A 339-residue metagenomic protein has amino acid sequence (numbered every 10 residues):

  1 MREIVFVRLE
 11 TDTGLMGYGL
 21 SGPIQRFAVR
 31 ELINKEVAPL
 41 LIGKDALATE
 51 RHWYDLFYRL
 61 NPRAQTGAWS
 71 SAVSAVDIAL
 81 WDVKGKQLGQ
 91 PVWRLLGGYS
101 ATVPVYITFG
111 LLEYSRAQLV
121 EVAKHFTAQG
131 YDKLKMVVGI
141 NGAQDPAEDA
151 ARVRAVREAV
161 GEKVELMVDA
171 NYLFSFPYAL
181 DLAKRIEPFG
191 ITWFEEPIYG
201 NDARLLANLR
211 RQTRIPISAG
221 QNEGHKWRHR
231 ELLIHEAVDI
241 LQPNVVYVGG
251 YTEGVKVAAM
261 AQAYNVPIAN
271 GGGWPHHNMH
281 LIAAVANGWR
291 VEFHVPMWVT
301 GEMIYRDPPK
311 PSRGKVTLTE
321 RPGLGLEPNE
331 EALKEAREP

Functional and structural regions predicted by a protein language model:
M1-R8: Short, Gly/Pro- and small/polar-rich lid/capping loops
E10-Q87: Metal- or metallocofactor-binding catalytic centers and their adjacent structured scaffolds across diverse enzyme
G14, V37, V76, G89 (+7 more regions): Conserved, mostly hydrophobic/aromatic
S21, I107-F109, M136-V138, V168-Y172 (+6 more regions): A cross-domain feature marking catalytic cores of carbohydrate-active enzymes and several ubiquitous metabolic/repair
D77-L111: Glycine-rich, aromatic-flanked loop segments that form ligand/cofactor-binding clefts across common enzyme folds
T102-T213: Metal-dependent enolase-superfamily TIM-barrel catalytic cores that perform enediolate-based chemistry
K184, G190, N201-K315: Shared catalytic-loop signature of beta/alpha-barrel
I304-P339: C-terminal extensions of enzymes
